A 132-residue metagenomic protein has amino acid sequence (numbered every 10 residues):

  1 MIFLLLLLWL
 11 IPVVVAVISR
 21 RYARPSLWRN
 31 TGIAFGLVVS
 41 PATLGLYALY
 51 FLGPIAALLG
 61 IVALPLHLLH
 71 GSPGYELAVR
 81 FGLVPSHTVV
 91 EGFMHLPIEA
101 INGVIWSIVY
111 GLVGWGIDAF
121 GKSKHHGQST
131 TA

Functional and structural regions predicted by a protein language model:
M1-L8, L58-L68, M94-V104: Alpha-helical transmembrane segments of polytopic membrane proteins
L4-A23: N-terminal signal-anchor/start-transfer transmembrane helix
S19-I33: Membrane-interface helix-boundary motifs at transmembrane edges
T31-G36, G114: Periodic glycine anchor positions in long extracellular repeat architectures
V38-Y47: Aromatic-anchored segments of alpha-helical transmembrane domains
F51-F81: Juxtamembrane non-transmembrane "cap" segments at the membrane-aqueous interface of multi-pass membrane proteins
F81-V109: Individual transmembrane alpha-helix segments
V104-A132: Cytoplasmic juxtamembrane regions at transmembrane-helix boundaries
